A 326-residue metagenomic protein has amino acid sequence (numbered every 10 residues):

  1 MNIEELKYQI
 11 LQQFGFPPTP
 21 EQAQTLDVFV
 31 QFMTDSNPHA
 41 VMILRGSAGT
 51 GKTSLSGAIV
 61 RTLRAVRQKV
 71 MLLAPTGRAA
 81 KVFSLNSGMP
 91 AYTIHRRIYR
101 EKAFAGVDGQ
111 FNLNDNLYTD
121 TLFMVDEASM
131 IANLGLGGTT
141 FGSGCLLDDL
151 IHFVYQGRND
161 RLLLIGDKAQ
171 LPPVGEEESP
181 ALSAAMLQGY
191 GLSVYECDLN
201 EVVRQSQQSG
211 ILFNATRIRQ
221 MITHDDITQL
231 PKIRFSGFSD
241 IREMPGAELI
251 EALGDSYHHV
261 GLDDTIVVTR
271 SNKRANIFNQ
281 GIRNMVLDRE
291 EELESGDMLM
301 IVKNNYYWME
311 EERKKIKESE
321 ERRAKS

Functional and structural regions predicted by a protein language model:
M1, Q22, G51, K69-M71 (+1 more regions): Long, low-complexity, intrinsically disordered N-terminal extensions of eukaryotic proteins, enriched
N2-A40: Conserved pre-motif I regulatory segment
I3-L6, F29-V30, N37, V154-D160 (+1 more regions): Conserved helicase motor core of P-loop NTPases
Q13-G15, L72, E290: Short basic coil micro-motifs at the edges of alpha-helical modules that engage polyanionic partners
F16-A23, G137-C145, E243-E248: Conserved phosphate-coordination/catalytic loops
P18, L72, V267: Conserved SAM-binding loop
Q22, T76, S271: Short, conserved phosphate/pyrophosphate- and ester-handling motifs at nucleotide-, phospho-/glycolipid
L26-D27, Q31, S36-I227: ASCE P-loop NTPase helicase motor core
